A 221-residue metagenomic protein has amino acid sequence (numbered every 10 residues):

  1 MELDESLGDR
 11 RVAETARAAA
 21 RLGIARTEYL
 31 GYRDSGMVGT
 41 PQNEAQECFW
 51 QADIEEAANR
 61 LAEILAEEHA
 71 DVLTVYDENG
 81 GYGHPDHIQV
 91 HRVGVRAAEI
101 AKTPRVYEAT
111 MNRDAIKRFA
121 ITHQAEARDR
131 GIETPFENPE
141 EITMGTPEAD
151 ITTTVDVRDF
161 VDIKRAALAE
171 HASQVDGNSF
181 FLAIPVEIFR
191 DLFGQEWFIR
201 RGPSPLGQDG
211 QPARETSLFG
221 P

Functional and structural regions predicted by a protein language model:
M1-H69, R96, I199, G207: Active-site rim/loop-helix segments in enzyme catalytic domains that contact anionic ligands
N43, Q51-P221: Metal-dependent de-N-acetylase/amidase catalytic core
